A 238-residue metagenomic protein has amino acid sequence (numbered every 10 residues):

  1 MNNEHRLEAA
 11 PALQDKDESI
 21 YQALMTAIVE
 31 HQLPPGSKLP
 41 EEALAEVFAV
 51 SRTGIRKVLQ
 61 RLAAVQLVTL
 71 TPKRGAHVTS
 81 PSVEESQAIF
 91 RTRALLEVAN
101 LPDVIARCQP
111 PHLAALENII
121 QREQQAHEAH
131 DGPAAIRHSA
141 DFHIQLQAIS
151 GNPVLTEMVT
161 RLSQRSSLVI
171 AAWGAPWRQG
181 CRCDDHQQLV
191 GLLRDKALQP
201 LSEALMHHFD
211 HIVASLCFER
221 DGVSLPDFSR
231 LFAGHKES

Functional and structural regions predicted by a protein language model:
M1-P102, A106, V213, C217-S238: Short linear motifs at protein or domain termini
D15, L113-A114, W177-C181: Short helix-capping and inter-helix turn/linker motifs at the boundaries of alpha-helical repeat units
I28, V104, H127-E128, S150 (+2 more regions): Hydrophobic residues in alpha-helical segments
A64, V68-T69, L162-Q164, R178-G180: Mobile beta-alpha loop/short-helix "lid" or hinge segments that flank ligand
E85, I89, P110-A171, C183-G191 (+1 more regions): Conserved amphipathic alpha-helical segments that form helical-bundle/coiled-coil interaction surfaces
V104-C108, S150-V154, M158, I170-W177 (+2 more regions): Long, hydrophobic, amphipathic alpha-helical segments used as structural scaffolds
W177-S238: C-terminal regulatory/effector modules of DNA-binding transcriptional regulators
